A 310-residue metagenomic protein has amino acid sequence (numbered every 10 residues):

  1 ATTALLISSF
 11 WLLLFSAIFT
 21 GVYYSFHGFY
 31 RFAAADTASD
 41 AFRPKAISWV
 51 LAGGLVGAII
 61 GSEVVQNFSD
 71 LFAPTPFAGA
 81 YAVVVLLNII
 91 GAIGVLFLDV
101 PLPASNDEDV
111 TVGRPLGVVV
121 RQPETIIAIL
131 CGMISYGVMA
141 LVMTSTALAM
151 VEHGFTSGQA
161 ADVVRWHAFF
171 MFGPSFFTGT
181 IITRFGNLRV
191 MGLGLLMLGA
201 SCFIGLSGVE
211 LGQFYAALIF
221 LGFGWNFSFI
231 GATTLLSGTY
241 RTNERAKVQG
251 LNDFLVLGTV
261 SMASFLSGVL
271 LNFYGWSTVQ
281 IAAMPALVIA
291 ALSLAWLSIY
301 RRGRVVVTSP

Functional and structural regions predicted by a protein language model:
A1-S8, M197-V209: C-terminal ends and interior cores of transmembrane alpha-helices in multi-pass membrane transporters/permeases
F10-S25, Q213-F227: Hydrophobic core of transmembrane alpha-helices in multi-pass small-molecule transporters, especially MFS/SLC-type
S16-A52: Cytoplasmic helix-loop-helix junction between adjacent transmembrane helices in 12-TM secondary transporters
I18, R121-V142, I219: Pair of pore-lining "gating" transmembrane helices in MFS-fold secondary transporters
K45-E63, L255-A263: Glycine-rich segments within core transmembrane alpha-helices of 12-TM secondary carriers
V65-Q66, V85-S105, S293-S298: C-terminal membrane-cytosol helix-exit motif in multi-pass small-molecule transporters
V100-I129: Juxtamembrane intracellular "pre-TM" segments in multi-pass secondary transporters
P174-N187, L271: Helix-to-loop junctions at the C-terminal end of transmembrane segments in multipass secondary transporters
